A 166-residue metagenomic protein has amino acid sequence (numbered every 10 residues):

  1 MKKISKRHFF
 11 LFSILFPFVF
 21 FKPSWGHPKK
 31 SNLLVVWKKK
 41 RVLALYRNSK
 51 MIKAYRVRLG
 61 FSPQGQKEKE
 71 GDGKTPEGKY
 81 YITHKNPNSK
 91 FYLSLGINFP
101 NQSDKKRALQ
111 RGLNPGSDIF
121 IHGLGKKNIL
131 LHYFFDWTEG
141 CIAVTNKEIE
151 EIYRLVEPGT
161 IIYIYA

Functional and structural regions predicted by a protein language model:
K6-F10: N-terminal export leaders
S13-P23: Hydrophobic h-region of N-terminal signal peptides that target proteins for export in Gram-negative bacteria
W25-N32, L59-T83, K105-R107, N146-K147: N-terminal post-signal-peptidase region of extra-cytosolic proteins
H27-S62: A structural motif detector for short, solvent-exposed N-terminal "entry" segments of globular domains
K29, N86-A166: Exported/periplasmic cell-wall-interacting domains
L33, A54-R56, K79, D118 (+1 more regions): Well-ordered beta-strand positions in beta-sheet-rich domains
L43-Y46, K53, Q64-K67, K90-L93 (+1 more regions): Short, solvent-exposed loop/turn elements at domain surfaces
